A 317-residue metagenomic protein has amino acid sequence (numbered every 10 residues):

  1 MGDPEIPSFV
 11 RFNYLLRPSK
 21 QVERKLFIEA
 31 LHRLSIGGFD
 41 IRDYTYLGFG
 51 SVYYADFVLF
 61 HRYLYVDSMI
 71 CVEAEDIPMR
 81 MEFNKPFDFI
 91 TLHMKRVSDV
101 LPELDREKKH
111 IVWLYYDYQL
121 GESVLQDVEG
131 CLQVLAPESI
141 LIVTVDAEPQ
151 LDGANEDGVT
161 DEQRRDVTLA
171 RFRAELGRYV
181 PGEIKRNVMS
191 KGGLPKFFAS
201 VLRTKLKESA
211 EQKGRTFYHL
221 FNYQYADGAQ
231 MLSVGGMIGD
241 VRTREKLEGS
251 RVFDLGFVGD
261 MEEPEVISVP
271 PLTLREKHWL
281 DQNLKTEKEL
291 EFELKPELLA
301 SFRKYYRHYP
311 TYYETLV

Functional and structural regions predicted by a protein language model:
M1-G2, V22: Long, contiguous juxta-domain segments that are non-catalytic but functionally important
G2-N13, P102, E107, Q119-V317: Class I S-adenosyl-L-methionine
S8-E107, P264-E287, S301, E314-T315: SAM cofactor-binding core of SAM-dependent methyltransferases, primarily the Rossmann-like beta-alpha-beta module
L47, I111-W113, I142: Structural motif
G50-Y53, E73-D76, R96-V97, Y116-L120 (+3 more regions): Short, flexible loop/turn elements at secondary-structure junctions
F89, K109-I111, S233: Beta-strand-rich binding-surface signature of beta-sandwich/beta-barrel folds used to engage anionic ligands
L92, H110-W113, D117: A generic, well-ordered mixed alpha/beta core segment in the N-terminal half of proteins
